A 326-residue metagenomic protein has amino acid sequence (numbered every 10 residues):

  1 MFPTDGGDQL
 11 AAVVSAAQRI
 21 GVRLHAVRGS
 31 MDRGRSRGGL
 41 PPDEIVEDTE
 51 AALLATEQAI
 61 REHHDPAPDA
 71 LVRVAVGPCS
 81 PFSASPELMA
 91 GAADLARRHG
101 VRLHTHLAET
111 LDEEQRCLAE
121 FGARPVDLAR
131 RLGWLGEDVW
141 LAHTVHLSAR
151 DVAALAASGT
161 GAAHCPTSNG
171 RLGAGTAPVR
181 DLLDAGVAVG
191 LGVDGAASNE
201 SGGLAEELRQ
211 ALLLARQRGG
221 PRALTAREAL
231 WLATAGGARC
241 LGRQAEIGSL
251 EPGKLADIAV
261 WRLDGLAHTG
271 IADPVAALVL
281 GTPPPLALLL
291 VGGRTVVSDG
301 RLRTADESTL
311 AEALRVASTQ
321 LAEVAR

Functional and structural regions predicted by a protein language model:
M1-G6, G77-P81, G170, E246: Conserved short loop/turn motifs at secondary-structure junctions
G6-V145: Metal-coordinating catalytic core of metallo-dependent amide/deamination hydrolases
S15, A90, D127, V152-A153 (+3 more regions): Alpha-helical segments flanking ligand/cofactor-binding loops in enzyme cores
A17, V76, H106, L141 (+9 more regions): Divalent metal-coordination and catalytic microenvironments
S36, L111-A123, D151-A156, G173-L182 (+2 more regions): Histidine/acidic-residue-rich catalytic or RNA/ligand-binding cores of hydrolases and nuclease-related proteins
R131-D138, R180-G265, G281-P283: His/Asp/Glu-enriched, well-ordered alpha-helical/loop segment that forms or immediately abuts the divalent-metal
L147, D151-G159, P166-R171: Long hydrophobic segments that form regular secondary structure
W231-R326: Active-site microenvironment of metallo-dependent hydrolases
